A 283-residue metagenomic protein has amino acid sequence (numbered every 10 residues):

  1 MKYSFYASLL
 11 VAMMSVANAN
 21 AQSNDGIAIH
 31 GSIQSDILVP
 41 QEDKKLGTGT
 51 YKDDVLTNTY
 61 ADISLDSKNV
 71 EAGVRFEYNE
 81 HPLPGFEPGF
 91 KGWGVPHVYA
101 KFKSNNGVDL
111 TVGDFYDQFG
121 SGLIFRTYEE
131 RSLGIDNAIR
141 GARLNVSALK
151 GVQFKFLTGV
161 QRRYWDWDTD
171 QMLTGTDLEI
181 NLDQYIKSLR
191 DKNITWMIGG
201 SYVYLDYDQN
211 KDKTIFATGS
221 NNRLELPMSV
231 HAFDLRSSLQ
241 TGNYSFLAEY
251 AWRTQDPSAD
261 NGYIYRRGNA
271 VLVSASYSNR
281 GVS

Functional and structural regions predicted by a protein language model:
M1-A7: Bacterial N-terminal signal peptides that target proteins for export
A7-S15: Bacterial N-terminal signal peptides
A17-A21: Sec/Tat signal peptide C-region and signal peptidase I cleavage site
S23-I29, I33-L56, D66, H81-G92 (+1 more regions): Signature for the C-terminal beta-barrel architecture of outer-membrane proteins
Y60-I63: Catalytic domains of carbohydrate-active enzymes, especially glycoside hydrolases
K68-D109: Post-signal peptide N-terminal segment of secreted/secretory-pathway proteins
F76-Y78, D114-Y116, W252: A mature extracytoplasmic/lumenal domain signature
V98-A148, F154: Well-ordered mid-protein domain cores that form the structural environment of catalytic cofactors
